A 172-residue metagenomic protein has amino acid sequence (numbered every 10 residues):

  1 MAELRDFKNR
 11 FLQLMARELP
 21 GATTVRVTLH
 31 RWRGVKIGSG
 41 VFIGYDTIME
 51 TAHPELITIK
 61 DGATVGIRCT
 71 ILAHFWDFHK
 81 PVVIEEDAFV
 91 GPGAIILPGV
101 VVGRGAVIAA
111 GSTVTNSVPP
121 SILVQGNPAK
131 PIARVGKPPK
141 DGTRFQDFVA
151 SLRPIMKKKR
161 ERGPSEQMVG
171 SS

Functional and structural regions predicted by a protein language model:
A2-M49: Extended, small-residue-rich solenoid/repeat segments and analogous flexible loops that form exposed scaffolds
L14, V82-V90, I95-I96, N127-S172: C-terminal segments of enzyme domains that contribute to small-molecule binding surfaces
H30-R31, V35-I37, V41-Q125, A129-P131: Structural signal for interior beta-strand "rungs" in well-ordered beta-sheet cores of soluble enzyme domains
